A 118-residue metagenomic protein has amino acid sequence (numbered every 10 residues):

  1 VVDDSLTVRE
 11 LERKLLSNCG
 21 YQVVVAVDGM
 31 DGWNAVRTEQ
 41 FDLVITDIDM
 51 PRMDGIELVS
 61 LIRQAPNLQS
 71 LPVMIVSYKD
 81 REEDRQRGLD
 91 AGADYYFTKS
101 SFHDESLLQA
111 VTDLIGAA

Functional and structural regions predicted by a protein language model:
E10-N18: Charged docking surfaces used in two-component/phosphorelay signaling
G20-V27, A35: Short hydrophobic/Thr-rich beta-strand motif most characteristic of the beta2 strand and flanking loop of CheY-like
E39-I45: Active-site beta3 strand of CheY-like receiver
D47, S77: Active-site residues of response regulator receiver
M50: Receiver (REC) domain active-site loop signature in two-component systems and cognate sites in sensor histidine kinases
S100-V111: C-terminal output helix
